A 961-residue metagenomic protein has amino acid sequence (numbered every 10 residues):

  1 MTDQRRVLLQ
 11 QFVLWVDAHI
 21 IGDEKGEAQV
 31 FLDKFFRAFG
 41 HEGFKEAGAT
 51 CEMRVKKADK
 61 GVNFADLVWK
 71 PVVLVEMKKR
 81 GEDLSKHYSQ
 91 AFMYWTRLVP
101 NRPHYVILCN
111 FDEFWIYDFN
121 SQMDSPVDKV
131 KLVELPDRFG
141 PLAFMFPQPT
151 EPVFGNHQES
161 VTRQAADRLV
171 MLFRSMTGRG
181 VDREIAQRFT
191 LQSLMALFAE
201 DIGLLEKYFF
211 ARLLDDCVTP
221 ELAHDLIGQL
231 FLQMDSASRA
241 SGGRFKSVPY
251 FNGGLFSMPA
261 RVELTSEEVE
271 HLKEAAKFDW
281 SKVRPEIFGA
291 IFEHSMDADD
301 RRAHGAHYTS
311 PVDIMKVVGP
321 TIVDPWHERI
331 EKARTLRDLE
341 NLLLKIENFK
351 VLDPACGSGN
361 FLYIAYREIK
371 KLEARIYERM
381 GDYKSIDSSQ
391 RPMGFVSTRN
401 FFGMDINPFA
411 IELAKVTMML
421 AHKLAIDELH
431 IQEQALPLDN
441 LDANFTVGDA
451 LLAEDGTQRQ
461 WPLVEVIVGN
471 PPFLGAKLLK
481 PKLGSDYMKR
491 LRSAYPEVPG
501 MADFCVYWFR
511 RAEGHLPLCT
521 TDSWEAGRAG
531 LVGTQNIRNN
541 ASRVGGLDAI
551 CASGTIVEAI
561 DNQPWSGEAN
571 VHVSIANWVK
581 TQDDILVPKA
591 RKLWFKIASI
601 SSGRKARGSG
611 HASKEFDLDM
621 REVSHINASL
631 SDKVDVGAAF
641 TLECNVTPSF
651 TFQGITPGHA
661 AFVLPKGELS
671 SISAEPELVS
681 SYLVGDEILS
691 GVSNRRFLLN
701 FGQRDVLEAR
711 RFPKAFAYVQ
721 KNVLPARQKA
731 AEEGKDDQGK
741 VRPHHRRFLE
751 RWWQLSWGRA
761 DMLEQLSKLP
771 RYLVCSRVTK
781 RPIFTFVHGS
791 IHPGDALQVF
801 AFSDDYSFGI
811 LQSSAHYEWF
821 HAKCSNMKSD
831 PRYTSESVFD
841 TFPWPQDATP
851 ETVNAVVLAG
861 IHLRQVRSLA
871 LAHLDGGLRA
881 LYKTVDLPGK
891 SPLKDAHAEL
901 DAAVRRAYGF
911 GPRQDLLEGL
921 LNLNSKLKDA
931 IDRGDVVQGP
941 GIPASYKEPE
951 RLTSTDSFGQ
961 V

Functional and structural regions predicted by a protein language model:
M1-A18, L132, D137-K370, N400-A410 (+15 more regions): Preference for the N-terminal adenyl/adenosyl cofactor-binding alpha/beta module
M1-Y105, F119-M123, P147-Q148, P152-H157 (+1 more regions): A short, conserved, highly charged catalytic patch centered on acidic carboxylates
F12-I20, E76-K78, E151-Q158, F173-G180 (+15 more regions): Glycine- and acidic
I21, D59-V62, L84-K86, L98-L108 (+19 more regions): Signature of N6-adenine DNA methyltransferases within the class I
F44-A49, F209-L213, R329-E347, I369-R399 (+1 more regions): Flexible phosphate/Mg2+-sensing switch loops adjacent to catalytic phosphate-binding sites
K79, T96, V506, L593-L858 (+2 more regions): Polybasic, glycine- and aromatic-enriched phosphate-binding surface used to engage nucleic acids
L108, T398, G403, D442 (+1 more regions): Conserved residues in the N-terminal Rossmann fold of short-chain dehydrogenase/reductase
C356, R711-N722, F839-V961: Non-catalytic DNA-recognition/assembly elements of restriction-modification systems
